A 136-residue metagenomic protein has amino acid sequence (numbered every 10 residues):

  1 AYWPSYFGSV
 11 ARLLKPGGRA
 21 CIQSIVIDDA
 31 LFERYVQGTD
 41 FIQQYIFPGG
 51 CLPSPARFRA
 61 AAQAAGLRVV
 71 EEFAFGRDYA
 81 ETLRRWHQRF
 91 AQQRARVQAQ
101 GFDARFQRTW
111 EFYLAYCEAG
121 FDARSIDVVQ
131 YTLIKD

Functional and structural regions predicted by a protein language model:
A1: Catalytic core of soluble alpha/beta enzymes
P4-R19: A short glycine-rich, Lys/Arg-flanked "PGG" loop and its adjoining helix->strand segment in the class I
Q23: Alpha/beta-hydrolase-fold catalytic nucleophile elbow
V26-D136: Substrate-binding/catalytic lobe of Class I Rossmann-like enzymes that use SAM or dcSAM, i.e., the mid-to-C-terminal
